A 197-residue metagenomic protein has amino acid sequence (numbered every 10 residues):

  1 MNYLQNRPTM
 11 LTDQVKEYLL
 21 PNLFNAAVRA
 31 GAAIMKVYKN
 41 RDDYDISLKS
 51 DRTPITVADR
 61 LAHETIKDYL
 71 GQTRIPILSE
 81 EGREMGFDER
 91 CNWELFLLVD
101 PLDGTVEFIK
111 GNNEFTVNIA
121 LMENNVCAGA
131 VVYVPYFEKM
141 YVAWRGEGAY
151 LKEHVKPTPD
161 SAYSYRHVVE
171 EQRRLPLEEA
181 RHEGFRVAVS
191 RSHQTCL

Functional and structural regions predicted by a protein language model:
N2-N25, R29-A32, E64-Q72, G82-L197: IMPase-like, lithium-sensitive Mg2+-dependent phosphomonoesterase catalytic core
A33-D42: N-terminal glycine-rich anion-binding loops that anchor highly charged ligand groups
D42, D51, R74, G111: Glycine-rich, flexible loop/turn motifs
D42-D43, T56, M85-G86: General structural signal for secondary-structure boundaries
D42-I46, A149: Short secondary-structure junctions
D45-H63: N-terminal Rossmann-like NAD(P)+-binding subdomain of aldehyde/semialdehyde dehydrogenases
P76-E80: Conserved RecA-like helicase motor-core motifs
